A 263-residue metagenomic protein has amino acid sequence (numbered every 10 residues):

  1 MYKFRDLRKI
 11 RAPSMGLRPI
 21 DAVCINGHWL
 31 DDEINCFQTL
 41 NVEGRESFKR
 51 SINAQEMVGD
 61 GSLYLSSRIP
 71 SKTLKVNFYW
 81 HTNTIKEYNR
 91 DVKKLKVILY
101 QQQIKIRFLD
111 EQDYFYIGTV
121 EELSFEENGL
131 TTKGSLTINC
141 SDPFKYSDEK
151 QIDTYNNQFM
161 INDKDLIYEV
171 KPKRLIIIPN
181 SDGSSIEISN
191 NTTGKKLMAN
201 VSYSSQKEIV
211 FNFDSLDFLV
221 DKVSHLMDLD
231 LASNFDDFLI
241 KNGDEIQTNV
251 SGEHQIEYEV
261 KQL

Functional and structural regions predicted by a protein language model:
M1-I52: Polar/acidic, low-complexity leader/linker segments enriched in S/T/G and N/D
Y2-K3, S141, Q262-L263: Intrinsic low-complexity, intrinsically disordered or marginally ordered coil/linker segments
F4, R8, N77-E121: Short, acidic/charged, Gly/Pro-enriched secondary-structure junctions
T39-K75: Short, solvent-exposed beta-alpha or beta-beta edge segments that form flexible loop/patches at the rim of ligand
G61-K86, L130-F144: Oligomerization/assembly interface segments of phage tail-like spikes and tubes
I69-T73, Q101, D113, T131-K133 (+2 more regions): A general secondary-structure signal for short beta-strands and their flanking turns/coil in non-transmembrane regions
I104-K145: Short beta-strand and beta-hairpin "edge-sheet" elements
Y146-L263: Intrinsically disordered, low-complexity segments enriched in serine, threonine, and glycine
